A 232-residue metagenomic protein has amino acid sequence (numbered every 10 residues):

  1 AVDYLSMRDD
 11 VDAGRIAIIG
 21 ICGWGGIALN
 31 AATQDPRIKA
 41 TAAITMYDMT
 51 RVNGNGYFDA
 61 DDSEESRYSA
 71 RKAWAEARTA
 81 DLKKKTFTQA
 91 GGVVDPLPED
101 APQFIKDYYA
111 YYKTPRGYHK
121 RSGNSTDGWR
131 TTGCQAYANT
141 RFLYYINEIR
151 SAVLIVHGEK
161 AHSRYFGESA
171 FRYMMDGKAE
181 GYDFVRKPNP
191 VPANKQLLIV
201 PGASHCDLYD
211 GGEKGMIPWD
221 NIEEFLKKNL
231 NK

Functional and structural regions predicted by a protein language model:
D3-A17, A77-K85: Gly/Ser-rich "nucleophile elbow"/oxyanion-hole loop immediately N-terminal to the catalytic nucleophile in hydrolases
A17-G20, A42-I44: Short beta-strand immediately N-terminal to the catalytic nucleophile in serine-hydrolase-like folds
G20-N30: Glycine-rich nucleophile elbow surrounding the catalytic serine of serine-hydrolase chemistry
L29-T114: Alpha/beta-hydrolase-fold enzymes
Y57, D127-Y145, S151: Active-site nucleophile elbow and catalytic-triad environment of alpha/beta-hydrolase enzymes
I149, I155-H157: Short beta-strand/loop motif that positions the catalytic acidic residue of the alpha/beta-hydrolase fold
K160-Q196, Y209: Active-site-adjacent alpha-helix of alpha/beta-hydrolase-fold enzymes
V200-M216: Catalytic histidine-centered segment of alpha/beta-hydrolase-like enzymes
